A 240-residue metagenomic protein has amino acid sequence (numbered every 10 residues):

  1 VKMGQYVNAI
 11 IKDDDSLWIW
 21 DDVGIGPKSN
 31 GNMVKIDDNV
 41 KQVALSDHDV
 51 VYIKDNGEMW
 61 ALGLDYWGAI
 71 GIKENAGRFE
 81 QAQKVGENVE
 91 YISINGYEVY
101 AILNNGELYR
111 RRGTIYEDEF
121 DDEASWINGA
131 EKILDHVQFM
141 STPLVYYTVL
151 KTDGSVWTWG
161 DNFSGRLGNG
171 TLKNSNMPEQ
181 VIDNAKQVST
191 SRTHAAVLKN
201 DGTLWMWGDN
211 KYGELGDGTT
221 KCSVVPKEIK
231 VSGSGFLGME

Functional and structural regions predicted by a protein language model:
Q5-Y6, D15, D47-H48, G57 (+6 more regions): Short coil/turn segments that connect the beta-strands within blades of beta-propeller domains
V7-I10, I19, D49-Y52, A61 (+6 more regions): Conserved core positions of repeat-based scaffolds
K12, K28, S46, K54 (+8 more regions): Acidic surface patches and DE-rich sequence motifs
W18-V34, W60-E80, Y109-E131, G160-M177 (+1 more regions): Short glycine/serine- and acidic-residue-enriched loop/turn motifs that recur at repeat junctions
V34-D38, Q83-G86, E131-D135, E179-I182: Surface loop/turn motifs at the tips and blade-to-blade linkers of beta-strand repeat domains
N39-V43, A76-G77, E87-Y91, H136-F139 (+4 more regions): Short coil/turn segments at the loop-to-beta-strand junctions that recur within blades of beta-propeller repeat folds
S155-W157, E179-Q180, K186-T190, L198 (+1 more regions): A detector of tandem-repeat and repeat-rich interaction/domain scaffolds
